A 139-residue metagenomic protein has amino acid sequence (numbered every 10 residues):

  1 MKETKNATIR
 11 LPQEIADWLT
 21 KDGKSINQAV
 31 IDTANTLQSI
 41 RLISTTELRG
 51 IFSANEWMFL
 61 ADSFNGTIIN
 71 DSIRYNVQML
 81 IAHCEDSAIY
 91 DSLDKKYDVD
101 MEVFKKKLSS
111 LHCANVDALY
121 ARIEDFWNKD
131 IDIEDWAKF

Functional and structural regions predicted by a protein language model:
K2-T20: Short amphipathic alpha-helix starts
A7, I15, T33, F104-K107 (+1 more regions): Terminal low-complexity, poorly structured segments
A16-I51: Short, basic amphipathic alpha-helical segments that act as recognition/interaction helices in nucleic-acid-binding
L42-F139: Charged, low-complexity intrinsically disordered terminal regions and linker tails
